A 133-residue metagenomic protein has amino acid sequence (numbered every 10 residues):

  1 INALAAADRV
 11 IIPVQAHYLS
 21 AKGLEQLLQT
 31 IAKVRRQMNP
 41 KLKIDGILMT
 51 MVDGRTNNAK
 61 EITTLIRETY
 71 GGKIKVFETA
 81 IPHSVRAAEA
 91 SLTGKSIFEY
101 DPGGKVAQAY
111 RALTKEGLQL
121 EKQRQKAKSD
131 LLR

Functional and structural regions predicted by a protein language model:
I1-P82: Conserved catalytic-core segment of NTP-binding enzymes
Q26, A109-A112: Charged catalytic carboxylate motif
M38, L42, A90-K95: P-loop/Walker-type NTP enzyme "switch/lid" segment
H83-E89: Short, glycine-rich, amphipathic interfacial segments at transmembrane boundaries or analogous
S91-A109: C-terminal boundary of histidine-terminating zinc-finger modules
A112-R124: C-terminal alpha-helix
Q125-D130: Short, basic, low-complexity termini and linkers enriched in Ser/Thr/Gly/Pro that act as targeting/leader peptides
